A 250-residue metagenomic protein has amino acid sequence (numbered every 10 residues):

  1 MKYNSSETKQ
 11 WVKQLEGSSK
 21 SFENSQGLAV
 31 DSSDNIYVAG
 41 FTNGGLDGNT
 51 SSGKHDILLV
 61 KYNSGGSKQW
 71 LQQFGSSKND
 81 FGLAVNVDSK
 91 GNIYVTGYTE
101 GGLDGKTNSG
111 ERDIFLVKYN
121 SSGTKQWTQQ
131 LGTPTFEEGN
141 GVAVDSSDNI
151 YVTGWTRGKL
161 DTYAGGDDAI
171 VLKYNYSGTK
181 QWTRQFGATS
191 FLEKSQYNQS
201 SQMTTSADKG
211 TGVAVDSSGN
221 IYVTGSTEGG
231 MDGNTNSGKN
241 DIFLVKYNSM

Functional and structural regions predicted by a protein language model:
M1-M250: A sequence-level/structural motif corresponding to short, flexible coil/turn segments enriched in small polar residues
